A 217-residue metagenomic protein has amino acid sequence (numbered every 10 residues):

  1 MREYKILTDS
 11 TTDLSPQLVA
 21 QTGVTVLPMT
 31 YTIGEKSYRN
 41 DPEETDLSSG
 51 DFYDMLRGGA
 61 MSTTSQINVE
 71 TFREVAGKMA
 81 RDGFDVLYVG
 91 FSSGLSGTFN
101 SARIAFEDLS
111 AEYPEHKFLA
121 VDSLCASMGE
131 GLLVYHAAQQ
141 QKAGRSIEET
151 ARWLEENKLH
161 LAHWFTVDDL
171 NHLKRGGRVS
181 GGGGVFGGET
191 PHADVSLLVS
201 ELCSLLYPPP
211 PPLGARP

Functional and structural regions predicted by a protein language model:
R2, G83-D85, H116: Short coil/turn segments at beta-strand junctions that form active-site/ligand-binding loops
E3, T11-V19, V24-T25, T30-T32 (+7 more regions): Mixed-charge interfacial surface used for oligomerization/domain docking and macromolecular partner engagement
K5-T71: N-terminal glycine-rich anion-binding loop in soluble enzyme alpha/beta folds
I6-T8, Y88, A120: Structural beta-sheet core signal
G59-E70, G90-G97, L124-C125: Short coil/turn segments at secondary-structure boundaries
M61-V69, E74-G77, R81, E107 (+1 more regions): Structured, active/binding-site neighborhoods that engage oxygen-rich ligands
T71-A102: N-terminal glycine-rich phosphate/adenylate-binding segment common to multiple enzyme folds
